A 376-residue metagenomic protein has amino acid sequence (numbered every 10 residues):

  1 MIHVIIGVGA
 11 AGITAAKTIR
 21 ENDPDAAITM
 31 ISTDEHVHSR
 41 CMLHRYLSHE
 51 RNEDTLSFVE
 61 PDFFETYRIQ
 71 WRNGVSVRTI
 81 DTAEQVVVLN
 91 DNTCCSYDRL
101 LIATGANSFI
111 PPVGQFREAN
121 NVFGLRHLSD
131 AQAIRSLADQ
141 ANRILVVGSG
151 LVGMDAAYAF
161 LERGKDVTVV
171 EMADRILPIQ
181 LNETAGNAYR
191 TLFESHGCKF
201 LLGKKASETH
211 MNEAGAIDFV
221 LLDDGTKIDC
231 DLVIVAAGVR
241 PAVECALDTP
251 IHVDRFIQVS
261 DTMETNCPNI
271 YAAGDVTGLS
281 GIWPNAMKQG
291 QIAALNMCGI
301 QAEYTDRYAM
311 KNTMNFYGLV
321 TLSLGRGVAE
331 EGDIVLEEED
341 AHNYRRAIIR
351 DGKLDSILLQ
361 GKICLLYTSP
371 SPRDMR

Functional and structural regions predicted by a protein language model:
I2, A272, V276-I363: Mid-to-C-terminal Rossmann-like scaffold of FAD/NAD(P)H-dependent oxidoreductases
I2-I69, A159-Q180: Beta1-alpha1 glycine-rich phosphate/pyrophosphate-binding loop at the start of Rossmann-like nucleotide-binding domains
L56-S57, R143, V152-E208, D306-V320: Rossmann-like dinucleotide-binding cores of NAD(P)H-dependent redox enzymes
G74-A83, L202-E213: A conserved short coil-to-beta-strand element within the FAD-binding core of flavoproteins
Y97-G105, D231-G238: Short hydrophobic core segments
T104-R163, V259-D261: Glycine-rich dinucleotide-binding loop and its adjacent helix/turn
E118-D139, N212, A216-L221, T226-L295: FAD-site-proximal beta/loop scaffold in flavoenzymes
Y367-R376: Single conserved hydrophobic/aromatic residue that forms the stacking wall/gate of nucleotide- or nucleobase-binding
